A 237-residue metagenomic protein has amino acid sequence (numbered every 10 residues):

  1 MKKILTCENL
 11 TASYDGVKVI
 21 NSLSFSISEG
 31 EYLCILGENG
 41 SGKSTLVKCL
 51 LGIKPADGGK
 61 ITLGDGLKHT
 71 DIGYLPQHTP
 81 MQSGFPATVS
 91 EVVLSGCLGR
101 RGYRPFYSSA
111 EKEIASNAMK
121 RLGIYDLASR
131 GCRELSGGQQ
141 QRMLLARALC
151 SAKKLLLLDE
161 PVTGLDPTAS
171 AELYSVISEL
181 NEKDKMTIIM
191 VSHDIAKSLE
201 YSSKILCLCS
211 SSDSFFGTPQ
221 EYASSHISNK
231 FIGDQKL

Functional and structural regions predicted by a protein language model:
L36-E38: The feature captures the beta-strand-to-loop junction immediately N-terminal to the Walker
L94, S109-L127: Conserved ABC ATPase "signature" region
G131-L135, Q139: Conserved ABC ATPase signature
L156-D159: Catalytic Walker B motif of ABC-type/P-loop ATPase nucleotide-binding domains
P167-A169: Helix N-cap at the start of a conserved alpha-helix in ABC-type nucleotide-binding domains
S192-H193: H-loop/switch region of ABC-family ATPase nucleotide-binding domains
I205-T218: H-loop (His-switch) and adjacent beta-strand-loop-beta switch element of ABC-type ATPase nucleotide-binding domains
